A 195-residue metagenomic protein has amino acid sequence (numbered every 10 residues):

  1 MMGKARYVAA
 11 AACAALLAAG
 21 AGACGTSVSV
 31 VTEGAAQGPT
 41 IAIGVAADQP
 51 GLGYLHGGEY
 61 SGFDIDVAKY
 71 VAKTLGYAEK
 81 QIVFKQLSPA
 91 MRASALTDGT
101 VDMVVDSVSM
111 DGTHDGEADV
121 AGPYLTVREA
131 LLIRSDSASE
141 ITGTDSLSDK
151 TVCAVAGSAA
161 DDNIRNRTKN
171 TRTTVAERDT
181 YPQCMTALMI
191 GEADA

Functional and structural regions predicted by a protein language model:
L17-A21: Bacterial Sec-type N-terminal signal peptides, specifically the leucine/valine-rich hydrophobic h-region
G22-V28: Bacterial signal peptide processing site
V30-V105: Extracytoplasmic small-molecule ligand-binding "clamshell" domains of the periplasmic binding protein/Venus flytrap
A42-V45, T144-A160: Short loop->beta-strand "edge-of-pocket" segments that line small-molecule binding or catalytic clefts across diverse
L55, A68-K80, A160-D179: Ligand-binding cleft/hinge of the Venus flytrap
V71, L96-T97, L147, A187-M189: Hydrophobic residues within well-ordered alpha-helices
I82-S94, S139-E140, V175-E192: Short helix-initiation/N-cap motifs at beta->coil->alpha
V83-D145: Acidic, polar ligand-binding/catalytic clefts
